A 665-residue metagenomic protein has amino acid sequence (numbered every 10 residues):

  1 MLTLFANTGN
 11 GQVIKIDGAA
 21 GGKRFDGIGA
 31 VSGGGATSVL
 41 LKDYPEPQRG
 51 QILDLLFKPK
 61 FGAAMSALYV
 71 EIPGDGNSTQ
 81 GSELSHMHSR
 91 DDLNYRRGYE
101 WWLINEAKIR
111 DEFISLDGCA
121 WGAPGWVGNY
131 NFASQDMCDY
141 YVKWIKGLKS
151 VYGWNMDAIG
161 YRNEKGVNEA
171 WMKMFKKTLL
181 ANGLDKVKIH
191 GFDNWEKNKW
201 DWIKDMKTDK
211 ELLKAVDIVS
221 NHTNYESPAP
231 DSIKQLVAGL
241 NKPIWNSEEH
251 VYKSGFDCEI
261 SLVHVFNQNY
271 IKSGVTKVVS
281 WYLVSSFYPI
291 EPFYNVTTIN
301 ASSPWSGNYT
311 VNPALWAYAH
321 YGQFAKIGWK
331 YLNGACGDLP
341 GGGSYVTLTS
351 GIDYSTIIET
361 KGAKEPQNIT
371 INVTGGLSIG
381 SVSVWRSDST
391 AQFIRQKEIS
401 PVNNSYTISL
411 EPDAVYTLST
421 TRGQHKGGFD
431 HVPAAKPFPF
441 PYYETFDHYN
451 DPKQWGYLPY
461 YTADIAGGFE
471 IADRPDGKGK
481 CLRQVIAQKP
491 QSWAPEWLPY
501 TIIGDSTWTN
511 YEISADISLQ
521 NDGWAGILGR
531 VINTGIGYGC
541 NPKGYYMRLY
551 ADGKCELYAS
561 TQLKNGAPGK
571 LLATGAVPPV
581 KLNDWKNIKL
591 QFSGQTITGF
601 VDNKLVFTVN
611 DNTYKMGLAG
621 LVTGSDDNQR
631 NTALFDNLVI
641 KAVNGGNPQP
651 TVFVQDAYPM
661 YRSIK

Functional and structural regions predicted by a protein language model:
I14-D157, Y161, E169-K173, K177: N-terminal catalytic cores of secreted or lumenal carbohydrate-active enzymes
N246-A325, W329-G341: Aromatic/acidic polysaccharide-binding cleft in carbohydrate-active enzymes
Q323, L332-G380: Carbohydrate-binding surface patches
I358-G468, Q488-W493, L563-G569, Q591 (+4 more regions): C-terminal beta-sandwich/jelly-roll accessory domains of carbohydrate-active enzymes
I486-T561: Secretory/extracellular carbohydrate-interaction modules and structurally similar beta-sandwich "look-alikes"
Q562-N587: Short, aromatic/His-centered strand-loop micro-motif at the edge of beta-sheets
D584-T598: Localized edge beta-strand/strand-to-loop motifs within extracellular or lumenal beta-rich domains
V606-I640: Flexible glycan-contacting loops in extracellular carbohydrate-active proteins
